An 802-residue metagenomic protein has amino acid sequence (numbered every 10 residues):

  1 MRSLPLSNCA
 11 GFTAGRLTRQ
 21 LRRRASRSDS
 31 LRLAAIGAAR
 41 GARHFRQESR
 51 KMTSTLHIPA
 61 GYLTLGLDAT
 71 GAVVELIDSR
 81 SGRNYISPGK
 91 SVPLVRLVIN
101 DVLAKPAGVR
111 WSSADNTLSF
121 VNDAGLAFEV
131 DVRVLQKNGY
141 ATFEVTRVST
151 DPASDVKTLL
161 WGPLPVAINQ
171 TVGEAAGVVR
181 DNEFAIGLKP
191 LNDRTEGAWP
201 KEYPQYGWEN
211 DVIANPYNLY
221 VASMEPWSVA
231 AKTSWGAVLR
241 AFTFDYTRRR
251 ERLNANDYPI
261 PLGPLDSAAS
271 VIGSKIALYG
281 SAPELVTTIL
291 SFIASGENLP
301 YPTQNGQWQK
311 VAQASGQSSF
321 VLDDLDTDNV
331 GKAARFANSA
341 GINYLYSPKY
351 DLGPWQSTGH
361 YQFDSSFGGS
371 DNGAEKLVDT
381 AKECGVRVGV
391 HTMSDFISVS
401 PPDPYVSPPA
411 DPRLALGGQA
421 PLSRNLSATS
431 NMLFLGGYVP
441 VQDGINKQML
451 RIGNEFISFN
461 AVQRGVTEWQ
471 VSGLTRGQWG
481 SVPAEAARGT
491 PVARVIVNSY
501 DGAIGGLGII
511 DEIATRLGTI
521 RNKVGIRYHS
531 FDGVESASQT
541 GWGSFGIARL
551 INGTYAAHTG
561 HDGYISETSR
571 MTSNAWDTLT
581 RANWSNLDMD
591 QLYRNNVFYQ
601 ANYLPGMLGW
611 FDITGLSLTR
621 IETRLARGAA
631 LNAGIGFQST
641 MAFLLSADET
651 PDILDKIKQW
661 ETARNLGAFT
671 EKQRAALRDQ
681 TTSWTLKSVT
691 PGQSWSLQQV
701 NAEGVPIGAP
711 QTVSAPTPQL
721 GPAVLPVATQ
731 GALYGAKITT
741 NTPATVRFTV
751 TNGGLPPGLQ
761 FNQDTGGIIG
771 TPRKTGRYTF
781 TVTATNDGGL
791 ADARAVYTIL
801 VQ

Functional and structural regions predicted by a protein language model:
H57-K349, T380, R387-V388, R527-Y528 (+3 more regions): Carbohydrate-recognition beta-sandwich/jelly-roll modules in extracellular/periplasmic carbohydrate-active proteins
W308-Q309, Q313-G417, I496-G518, V524-G541 (+1 more regions): Aromatic-lined carbohydrate-binding/catalytic grooves of carbohydrate-active enzymes
S394-P483: Autoprocessing Asn-cyclization modules and mimics
I547-A715: Active-site-proximal substrate-binding groove within the catalytic cores of carbohydrate-active enzymes
P743-V750: Solvent-exposed loop segments of extracellular immunoglobulin-like
P757-R773, T781: Strand-loop-strand motifs at the edges of beta-sheets in extracellular beta-sandwich domains
G789-Q802: C-terminal edge beta-strand
